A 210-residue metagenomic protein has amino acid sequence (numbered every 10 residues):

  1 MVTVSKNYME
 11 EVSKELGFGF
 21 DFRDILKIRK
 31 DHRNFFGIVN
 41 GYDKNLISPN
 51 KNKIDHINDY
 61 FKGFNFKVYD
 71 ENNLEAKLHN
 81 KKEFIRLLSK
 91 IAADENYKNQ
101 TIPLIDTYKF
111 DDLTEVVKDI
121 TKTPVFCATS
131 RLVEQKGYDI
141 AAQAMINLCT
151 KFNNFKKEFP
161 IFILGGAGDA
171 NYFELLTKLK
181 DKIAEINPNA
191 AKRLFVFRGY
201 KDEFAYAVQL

Functional and structural regions predicted by a protein language model:
M1-L210: Catalytic cores of carbohydrate-active enzymes across secretory and cytosolic contexts
